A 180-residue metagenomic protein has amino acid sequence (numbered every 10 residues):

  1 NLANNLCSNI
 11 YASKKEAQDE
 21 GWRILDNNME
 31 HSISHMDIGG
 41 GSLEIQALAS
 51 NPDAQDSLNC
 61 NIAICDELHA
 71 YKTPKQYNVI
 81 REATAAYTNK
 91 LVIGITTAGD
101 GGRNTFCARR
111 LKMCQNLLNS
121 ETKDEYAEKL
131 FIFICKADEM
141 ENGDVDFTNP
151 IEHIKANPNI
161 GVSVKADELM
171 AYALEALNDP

Functional and structural regions predicted by a protein language model:
N1, C60-C65, E168-L174: Glycine- and acidic
N1-N51, C114-C135: Conserved nucleotide-state-sensing and coupling region of NTP-binding domains
L2-N5, L58, N104-A108: Short acidic, glycine/serine/threonine-rich loops at helix termini
C7, Y11, K15, H69 (+3 more regions): Hydrophobic/aromatic-lined pockets within catalytic cores
N27-A85: Conserved RecA-like ASCE ATPase "motif II neighborhood" in helicase/translocase motors
P74-R81, A85-P180: Non-catalytic, compositionally simple segments
